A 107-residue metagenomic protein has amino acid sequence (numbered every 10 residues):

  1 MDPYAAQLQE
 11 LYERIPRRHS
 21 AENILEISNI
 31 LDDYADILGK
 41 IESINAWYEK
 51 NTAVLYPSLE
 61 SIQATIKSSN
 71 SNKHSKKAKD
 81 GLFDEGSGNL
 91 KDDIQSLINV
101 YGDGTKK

Functional and structural regions predicted by a protein language model:
M1-I37, S87, K91-Y101: Short terminal alpha-helical segments
M1-Y4, S20, Y48, T52-L55 (+3 more regions): Intrinsic-disorder-associated interaction segments
D2, W47, G102-K106: Non-catalytic effector/regulatory segments
P3-E13, R17-S20, S58-K77: Short cationic/low-complexity microdomains
R17-I66: Amphipathic alpha-helical interaction modules
S61-K107: Amphipathic alpha-helical binding modules
